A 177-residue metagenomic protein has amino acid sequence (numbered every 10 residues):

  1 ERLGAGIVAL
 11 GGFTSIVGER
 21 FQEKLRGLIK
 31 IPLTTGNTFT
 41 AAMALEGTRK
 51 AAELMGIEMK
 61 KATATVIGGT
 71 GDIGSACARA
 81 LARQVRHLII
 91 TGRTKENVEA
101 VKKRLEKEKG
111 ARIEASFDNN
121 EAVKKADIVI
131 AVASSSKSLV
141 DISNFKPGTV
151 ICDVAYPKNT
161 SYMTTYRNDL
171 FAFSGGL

Functional and structural regions predicted by a protein language model:
E1-K60: Glycine/serine-rich phosphate-binding loop and adjoining beta1-alpha1 elements at the start of nucleotide-handling
A9, D127-I130, I151-C152: N-terminal Rossmann-like NAD(P) cofactor-binding module of classical short-chain dehydrogenase/reductase
F13, A133-S135, A155-Y156: Short glycine-/small-residue-rich Rossmann-like dinucleotide-binding loops
I16-V17, K137-L139, N159-T160: Short glycine-rich, flexible loops that bind phosphorylated cofactors or substrates
F21-R26, F145-L177: Rossmann-fold NAD(P)-binding glycine/threonine-rich loop
I29-I31, E108-E114, N168: A short helix-to-beta-strand connector/capping loop
E53-I130: Glycine-rich phosphate/diphosphate-binding loop of Rossmann-like nucleotide-binding domains
K125, S134-V150: Rossmann-fold NAD(P) dinucleotide-binding segment
